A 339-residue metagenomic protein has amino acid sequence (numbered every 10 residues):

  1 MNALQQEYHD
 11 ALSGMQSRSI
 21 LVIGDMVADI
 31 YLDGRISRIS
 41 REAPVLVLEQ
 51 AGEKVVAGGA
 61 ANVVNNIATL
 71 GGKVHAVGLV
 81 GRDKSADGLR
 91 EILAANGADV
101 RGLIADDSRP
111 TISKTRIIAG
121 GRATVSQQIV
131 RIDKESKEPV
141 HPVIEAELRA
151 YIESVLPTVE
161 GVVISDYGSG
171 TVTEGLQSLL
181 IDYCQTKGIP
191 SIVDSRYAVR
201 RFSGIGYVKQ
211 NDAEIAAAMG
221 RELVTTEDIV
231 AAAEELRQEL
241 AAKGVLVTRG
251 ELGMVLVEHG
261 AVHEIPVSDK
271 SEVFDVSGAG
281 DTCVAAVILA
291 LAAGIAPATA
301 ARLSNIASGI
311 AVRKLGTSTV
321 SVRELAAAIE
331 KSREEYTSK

Functional and structural regions predicted by a protein language model:
M1-S37: Positively charged, low-complexity intrinsically disordered leader regions
N2-L12, R41, V45-S113, A328-K331: Substrate-binding N-lobe of the ribokinase-like
L4-A11, P139, T158, G175-G204 (+2 more regions): Conserved phosphate-binding/catalytic region of the ribokinase-like
L21, H75-L79, G102, R116 (+2 more regions): A structural signal for isolated positions on well-ordered beta-strands in alpha/beta enzyme cores
G24, G78-G81, A119, S195 (+1 more regions): Short beta-strand/turn micro-motifs composed of small residues that flank or help shape donor/cofactor-binding pockets
M26, Y167, T282: Active-site metal-binding loops of divalent metal-dependent hydrolases
R35-V47, K114-E138, V143-A231, L252: Conserved beta-alpha-beta core of the PfkB/ribokinase-like small-molecule kinase fold
A68-H75, T158-V163, L240: Short, surface-exposed connector motifs at secondary-structure boundaries
